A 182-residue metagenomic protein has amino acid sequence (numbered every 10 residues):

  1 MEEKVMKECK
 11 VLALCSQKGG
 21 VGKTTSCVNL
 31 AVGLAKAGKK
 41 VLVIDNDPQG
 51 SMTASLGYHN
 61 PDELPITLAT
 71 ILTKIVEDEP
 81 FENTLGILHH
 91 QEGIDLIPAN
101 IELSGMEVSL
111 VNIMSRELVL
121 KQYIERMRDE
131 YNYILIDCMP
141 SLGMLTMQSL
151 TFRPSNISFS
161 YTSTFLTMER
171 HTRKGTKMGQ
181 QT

Functional and structural regions predicted by a protein language model:
M1-T182: P-loop NTP-binding core
